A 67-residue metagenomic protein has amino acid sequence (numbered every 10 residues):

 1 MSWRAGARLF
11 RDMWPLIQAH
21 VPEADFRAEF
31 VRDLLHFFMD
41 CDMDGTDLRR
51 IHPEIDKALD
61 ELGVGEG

Functional and structural regions predicted by a protein language model:
M1-R32: N-terminal acidic leader/helix
S2-R11, D40-M43, D47, I51: Catalytic cores and motor modules of nucleic-acid processing enzymes
M13, L34, H52-I55: Polar low-complexity intrinsically disordered regions
L16, H20, F37, A58-E61: Residues that form generic nucleotide/phosphate-binding pockets
V31-D42: Amphipathic alpha-helical segments that form the core helices of the histone-fold
D42-G67: Short, charged early-sequence alpha-helical segments and their helix-coil boundaries
